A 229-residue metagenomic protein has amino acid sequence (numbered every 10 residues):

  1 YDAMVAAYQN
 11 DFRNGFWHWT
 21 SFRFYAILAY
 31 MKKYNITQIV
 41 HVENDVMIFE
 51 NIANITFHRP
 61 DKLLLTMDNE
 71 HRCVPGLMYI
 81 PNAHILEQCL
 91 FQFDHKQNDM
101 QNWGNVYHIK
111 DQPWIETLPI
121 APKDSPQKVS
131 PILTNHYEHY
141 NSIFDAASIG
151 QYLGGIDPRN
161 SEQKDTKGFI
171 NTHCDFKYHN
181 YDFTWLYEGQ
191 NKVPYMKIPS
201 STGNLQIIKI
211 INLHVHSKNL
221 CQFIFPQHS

Functional and structural regions predicted by a protein language model:
Y1-K32: Active-site-proximal specificity loops/subdomain of glycosyltransferases
S21, Y79-I80, Q97: Short aromatic/basic micro-patch
L28-K32, T56, Y107: N-terminal cationic-hydrophobic initiation segments that often serve targeting/anchoring roles
Y34-N35, R59, K110: A structural signal for short coil/turn segments at secondary-structure junctions
I36-M47: Short beta-strand-to-loop acidic/aromatic patch adjacent to the donor-nucleotide binding site
V46-L77: Conserved donor-nucleotide/metal-binding helix-loop-beta segment in metal-dependent transferases, i.e., the alpha-helix
C73-C89: Conserved nucleotide-sugar donor-binding and metal-coordinating catalytic region shared by glycosyltransferases
E87-S229: Catalytic core and acceptor-binding pocket of nucleotide-sugar-dependent glycosyltransferases
